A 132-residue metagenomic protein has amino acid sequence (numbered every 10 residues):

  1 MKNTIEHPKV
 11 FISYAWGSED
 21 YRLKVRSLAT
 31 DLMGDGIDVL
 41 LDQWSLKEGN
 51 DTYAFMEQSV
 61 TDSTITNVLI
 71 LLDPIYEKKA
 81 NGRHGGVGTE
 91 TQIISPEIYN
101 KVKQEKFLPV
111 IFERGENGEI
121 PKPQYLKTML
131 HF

Functional and structural regions predicted by a protein language model:
M1-P74, N100-K103: Conserved N-terminal substructure of TIR/SEFIR domains
D20, E77-A80, E116-P121: Short catalytic/ligand-binding loop motif for oxyanion handling, primarily in non-cytosolic enzymes, centered on
S27-L28, F55, S59, G86-I93 (+1 more regions): Alpha-helical scaffold elements adjacent to nucleotide-binding pockets in ATP/GTP-utilizing enzyme cores
S45, P74-Y76, V110-N117: Short beta-alpha junction loops
D51, P74-N100: Conserved TIR/SEFIR loop-to-helix hotspot centered on a Trp-containing motif with a nearby acidic residue
M56-E57, P96-I98, N117-K122: Catalytic micro-motifs at enzyme active sites that drive phosphoryl/nucleotidyl and oxygen chemistry
L69, K106-V110, L130-F132: Hydrophobic/aromatic beta-strand patches that form the interior of the parallel beta-sheet core in alpha/beta enzyme
E119-F132: Short, electropositive alpha-helical surface patch
